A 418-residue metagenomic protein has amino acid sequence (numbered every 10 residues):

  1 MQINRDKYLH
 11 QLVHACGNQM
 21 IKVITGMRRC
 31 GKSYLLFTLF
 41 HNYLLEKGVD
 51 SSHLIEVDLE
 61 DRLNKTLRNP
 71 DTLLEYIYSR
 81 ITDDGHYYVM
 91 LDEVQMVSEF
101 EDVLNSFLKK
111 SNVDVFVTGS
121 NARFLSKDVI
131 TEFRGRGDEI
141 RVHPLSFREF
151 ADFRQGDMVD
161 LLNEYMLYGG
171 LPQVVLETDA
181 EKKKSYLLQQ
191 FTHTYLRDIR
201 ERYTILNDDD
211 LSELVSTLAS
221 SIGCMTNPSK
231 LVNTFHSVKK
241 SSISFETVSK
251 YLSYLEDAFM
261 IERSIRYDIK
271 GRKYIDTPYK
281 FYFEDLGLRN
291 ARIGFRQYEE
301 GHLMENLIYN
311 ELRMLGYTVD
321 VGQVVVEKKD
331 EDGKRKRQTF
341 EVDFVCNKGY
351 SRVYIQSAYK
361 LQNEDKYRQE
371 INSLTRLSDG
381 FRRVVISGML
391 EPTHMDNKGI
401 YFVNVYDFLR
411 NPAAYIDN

Functional and structural regions predicted by a protein language model:
I3-G17: Pre-Walker A adenine-sensing motif
I24: Hydrophobic anchor at the beta1->P-loop junction of P-loop NTPases
M27: P-loop (Walker A) phosphate-binding loop of NTP-binding proteins
S33: Walker A/P-loop
E56-D84: Short glycine-rich substrate-engagement loop in P-loop NTPases that contacts/grips substrate
S120-A122, K127-M225, S229, F259: Interdomain motor-coupling "hinge/lid" segment immediately C-terminal to the ATP-binding subdomain of NTP-driven enzymes
A180-E181, S185-R352: Accessory nucleic acid-recognition modules appended to NTPase machines
M389-N418: Domain-level recognition of nuclease-like catalytic cores that cleave nucleotide substrates
